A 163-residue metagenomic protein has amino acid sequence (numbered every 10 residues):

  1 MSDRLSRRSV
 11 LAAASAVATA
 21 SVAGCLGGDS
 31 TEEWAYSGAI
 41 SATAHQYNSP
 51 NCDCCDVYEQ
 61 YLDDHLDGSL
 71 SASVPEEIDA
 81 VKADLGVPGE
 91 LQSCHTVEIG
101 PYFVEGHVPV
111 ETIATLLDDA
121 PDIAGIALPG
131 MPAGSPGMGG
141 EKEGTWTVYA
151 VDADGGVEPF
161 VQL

Functional and structural regions predicted by a protein language model:
M1-L66, L70-G100, V108-L117, Y149-D152 (+1 more regions): Hydrophobic alpha-helical segments
T112-V151: Extracytosolic low-complexity repeat regions of secreted or lipid-anchored proteins
